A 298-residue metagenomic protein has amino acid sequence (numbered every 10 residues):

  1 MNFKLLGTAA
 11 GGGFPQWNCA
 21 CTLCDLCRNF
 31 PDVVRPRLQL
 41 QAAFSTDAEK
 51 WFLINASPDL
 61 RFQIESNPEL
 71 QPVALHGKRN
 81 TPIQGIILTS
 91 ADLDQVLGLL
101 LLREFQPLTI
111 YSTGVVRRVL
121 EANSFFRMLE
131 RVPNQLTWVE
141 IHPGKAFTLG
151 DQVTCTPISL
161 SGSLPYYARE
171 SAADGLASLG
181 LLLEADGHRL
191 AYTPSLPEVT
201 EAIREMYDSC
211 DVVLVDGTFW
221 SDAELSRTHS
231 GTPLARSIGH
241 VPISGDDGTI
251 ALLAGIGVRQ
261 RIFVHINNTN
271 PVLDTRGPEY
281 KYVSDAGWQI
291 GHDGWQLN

Functional and structural regions predicted by a protein language model:
M1-E69, E140-M206, G294-N298: Core dinuclear metal-dependent hydrolase active-site scaffold
N2, P107-T109, Q135-T137, D211 (+1 more regions): Residues at the starts of beta-strands that form the adenosine-phosphate
E49-S112: Active-site metal-binding motif and surrounding structural segment of the metallo-beta-lactamase
L53-S57, P82-D92, S112-T113, A191-L196 (+3 more regions): Active-site neighborhood of phospho(di)ester-bond hydrolases with catalytic His/Asp-centered motifs
T81, N134, D151-V153, D208 (+1 more regions): Structured loop/turn residues at beta-strand edges in well-structured enzyme cores
L102-R127, P133-T137: Long, hydrophobic, well-ordered secondary-structure blocks that form the structural core and pocket-lining surfaces
Q106, R131-T137, D151-V153, S284-G287: A short helix-to-beta-strand connector/capping loop
L176-S178, D186-R189, P197-W295: Cap/insert and terminal regions of metallo-dependent hydrolase folds
